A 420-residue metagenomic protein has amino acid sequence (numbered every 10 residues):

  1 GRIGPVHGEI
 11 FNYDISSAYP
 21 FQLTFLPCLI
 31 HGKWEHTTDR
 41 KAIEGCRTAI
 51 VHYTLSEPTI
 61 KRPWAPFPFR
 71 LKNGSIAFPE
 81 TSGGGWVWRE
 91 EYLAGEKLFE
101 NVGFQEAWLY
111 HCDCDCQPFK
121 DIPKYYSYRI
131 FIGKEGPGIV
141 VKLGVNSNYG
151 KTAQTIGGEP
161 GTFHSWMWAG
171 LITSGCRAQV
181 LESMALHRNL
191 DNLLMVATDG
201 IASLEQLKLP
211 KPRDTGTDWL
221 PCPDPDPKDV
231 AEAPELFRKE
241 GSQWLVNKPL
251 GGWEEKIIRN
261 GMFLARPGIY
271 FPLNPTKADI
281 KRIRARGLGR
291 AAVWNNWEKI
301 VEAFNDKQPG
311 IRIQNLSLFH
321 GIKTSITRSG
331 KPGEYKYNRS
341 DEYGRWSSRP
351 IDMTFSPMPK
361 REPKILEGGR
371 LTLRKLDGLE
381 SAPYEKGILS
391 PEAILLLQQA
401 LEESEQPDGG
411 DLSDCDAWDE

Functional and structural regions predicted by a protein language model:
G1-I3, H31-W34, T59-L193, S203-E420: C-terminal, non-catalytic extensions of nucleic-acid polymerases
G1-P5, K33-K41, A49: Short alpha-helical segments and helix-capping/turn motifs at coil-helix boundaries
V6-Y19, V141-V145: Conserved catalytic palm subdomain of right-hand nucleotidyl-transferase polymerases, strongest for RNA-directed enzymes
H7-I10, T48-I50, G200: Short, surface-exposed beta-edge/turn micro-motifs
N12-L23, T37-I43, H52-P63: Long, internal scaffold/assembly segments composed of regular secondary structure
S16-H31, L207-P210: Short active-site loop/helix that positions an aromatic residue
E44-G45, S147: Domain-level signal for Mg2+-assisted phosphodiester chemistry and nucleotide/NA-binding surfaces in nucleic-acid
M195-D199: Short Gly/Ser/Thr- and Asp/Glu-enriched loop/turn motifs at secondary-structure junctions
